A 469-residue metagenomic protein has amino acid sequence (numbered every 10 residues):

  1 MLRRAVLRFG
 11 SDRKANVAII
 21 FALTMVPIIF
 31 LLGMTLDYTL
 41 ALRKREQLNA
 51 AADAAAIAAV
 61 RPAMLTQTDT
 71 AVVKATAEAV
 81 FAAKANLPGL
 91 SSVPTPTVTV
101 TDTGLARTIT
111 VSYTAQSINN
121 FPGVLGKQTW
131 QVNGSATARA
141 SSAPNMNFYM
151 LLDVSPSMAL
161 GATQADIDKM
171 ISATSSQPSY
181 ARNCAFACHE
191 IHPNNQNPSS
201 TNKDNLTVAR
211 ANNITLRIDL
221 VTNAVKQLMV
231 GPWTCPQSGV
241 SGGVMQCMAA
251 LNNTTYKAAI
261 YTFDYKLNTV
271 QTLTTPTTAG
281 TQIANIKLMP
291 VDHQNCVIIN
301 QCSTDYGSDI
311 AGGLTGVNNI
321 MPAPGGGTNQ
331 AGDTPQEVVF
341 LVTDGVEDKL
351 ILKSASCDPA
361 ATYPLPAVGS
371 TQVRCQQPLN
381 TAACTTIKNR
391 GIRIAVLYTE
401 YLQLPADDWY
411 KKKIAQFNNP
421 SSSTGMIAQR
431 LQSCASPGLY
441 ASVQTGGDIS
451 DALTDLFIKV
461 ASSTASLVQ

Functional and structural regions predicted by a protein language model:
L2-R8, I29, L36-Q469: P/S/T/G-enriched low-complexity
L2-V26: Glycine-centered recognition micro-motifs in short, flexible terminal segments and loops
